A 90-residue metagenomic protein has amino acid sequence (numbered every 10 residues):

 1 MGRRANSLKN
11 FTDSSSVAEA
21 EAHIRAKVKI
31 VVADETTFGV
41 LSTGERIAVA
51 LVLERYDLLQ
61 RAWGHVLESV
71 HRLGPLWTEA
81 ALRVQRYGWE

Functional and structural regions predicted by a protein language model:
M1-E35: Short terminal alpha-helical segments
A33-V84: Amphipathic protein-protein interaction modules
W89-E90: Ankyrin repeat (ANK) tandem alpha-helical domains that serve as protein-protein interaction scaffolds, prominent
